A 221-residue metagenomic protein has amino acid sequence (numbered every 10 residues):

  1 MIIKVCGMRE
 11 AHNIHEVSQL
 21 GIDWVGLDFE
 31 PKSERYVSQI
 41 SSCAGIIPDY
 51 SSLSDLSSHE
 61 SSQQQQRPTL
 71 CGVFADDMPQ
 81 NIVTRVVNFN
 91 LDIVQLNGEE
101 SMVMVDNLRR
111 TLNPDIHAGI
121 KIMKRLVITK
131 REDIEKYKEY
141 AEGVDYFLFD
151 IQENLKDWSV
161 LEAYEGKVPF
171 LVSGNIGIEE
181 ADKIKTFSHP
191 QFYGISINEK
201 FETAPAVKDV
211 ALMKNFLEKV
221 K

Functional and structural regions predicted by a protein language model:
M1-K221: Conserved N-terminal beta1-alpha1 strand-loop-helix module at the mouth
